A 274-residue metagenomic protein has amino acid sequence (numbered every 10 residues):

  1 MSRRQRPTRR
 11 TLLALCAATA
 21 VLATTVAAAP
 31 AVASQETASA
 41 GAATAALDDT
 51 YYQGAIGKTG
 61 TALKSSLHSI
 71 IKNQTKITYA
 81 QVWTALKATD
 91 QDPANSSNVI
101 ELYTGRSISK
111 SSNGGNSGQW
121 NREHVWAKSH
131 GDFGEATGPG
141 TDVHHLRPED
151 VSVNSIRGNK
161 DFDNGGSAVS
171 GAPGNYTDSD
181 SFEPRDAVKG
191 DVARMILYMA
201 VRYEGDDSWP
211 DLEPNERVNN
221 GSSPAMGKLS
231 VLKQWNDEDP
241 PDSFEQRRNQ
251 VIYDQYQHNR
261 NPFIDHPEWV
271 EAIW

Functional and structural regions predicted by a protein language model:
M1-A18: N-terminal export and membrane-targeting signals
S2-R3, T19-T25, P30-S107, W269-W274: N-terminal module-boundary/linker segments of secreted carbohydrate-active enzymes
R9-R10, T25, D142: Residues at the start of alpha-helices and the adjacent loop-to-helix junctions
T11-A14, V21, A46, D211: Acidic/proline-rich low-complexity IDRs
G115-W274: Domain-level detector of nuclease and nuclease-like folds in predominantly extracellular/periplasmic contexts
